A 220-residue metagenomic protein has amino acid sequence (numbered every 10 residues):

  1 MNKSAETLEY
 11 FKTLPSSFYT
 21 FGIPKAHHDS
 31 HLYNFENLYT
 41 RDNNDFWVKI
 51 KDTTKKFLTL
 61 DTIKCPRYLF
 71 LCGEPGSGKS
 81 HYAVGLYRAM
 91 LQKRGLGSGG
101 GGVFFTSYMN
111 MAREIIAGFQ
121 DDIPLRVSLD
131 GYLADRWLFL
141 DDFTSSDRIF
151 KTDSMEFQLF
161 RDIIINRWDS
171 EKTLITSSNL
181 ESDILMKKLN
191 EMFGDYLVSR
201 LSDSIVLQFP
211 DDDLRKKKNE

Functional and structural regions predicted by a protein language model:
M1-F57, D203-L207, D211, R215-E220: A short, basic N-terminal segment
W47, K51, L91-A134: Short glycine-rich substrate-engagement loop in P-loop NTPases that contacts/grips substrate
K56-P66: Phosphate-binding P-loop
K64-V84: Walker A/P-loop nucleotide-binding motif
P66-F70, G102-V103, W137, T173-I175: Residue-level preference for the first positions of well-ordered beta-strands
G85, A89: Active-site signature of alpha/beta-hydrolase-fold catalytic machinery across serine- and Asp/Cys-nucleophile hydrolases
R113, S145-E220: Replace "adjacent to P-loop NTPase cores in ATP/GTP-dependent enzymes" with "adjacent to NTP-binding cores
D141-F143: Walker B catalytic acidic pair
